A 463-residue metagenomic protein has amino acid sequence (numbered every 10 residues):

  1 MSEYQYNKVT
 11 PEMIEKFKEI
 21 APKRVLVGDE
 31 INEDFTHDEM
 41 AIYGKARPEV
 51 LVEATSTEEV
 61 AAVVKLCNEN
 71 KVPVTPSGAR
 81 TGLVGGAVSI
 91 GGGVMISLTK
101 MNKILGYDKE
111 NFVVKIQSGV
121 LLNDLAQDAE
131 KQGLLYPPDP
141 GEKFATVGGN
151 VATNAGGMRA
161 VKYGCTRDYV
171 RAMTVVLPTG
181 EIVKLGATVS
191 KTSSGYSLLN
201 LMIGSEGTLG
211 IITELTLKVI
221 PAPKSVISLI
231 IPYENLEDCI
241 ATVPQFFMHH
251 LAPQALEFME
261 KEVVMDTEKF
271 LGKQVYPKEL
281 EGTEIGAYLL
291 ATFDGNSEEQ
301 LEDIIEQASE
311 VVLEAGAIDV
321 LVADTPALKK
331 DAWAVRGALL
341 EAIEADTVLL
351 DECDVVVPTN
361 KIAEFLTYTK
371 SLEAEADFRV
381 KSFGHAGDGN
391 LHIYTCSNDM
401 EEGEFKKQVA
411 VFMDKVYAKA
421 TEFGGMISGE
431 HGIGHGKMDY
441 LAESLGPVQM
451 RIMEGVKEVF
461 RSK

Functional and structural regions predicted by a protein language model:
M1-K65, G82-F112, V263-V275, A327-E352 (+1 more regions): N-terminal flexible segment immediately upstream of the FAD-binding catalytic core in FAD-dependent oxidoreductases
K23, T421-I433, E458-S462: Alpha-helix capping/hinge segments and adjacent helical runs
V27-H37, P232, I240-F412, K419 (+1 more regions): C-terminal substrate-recognition/cap domain of FAD-linked oxidoreductases
K103-E257: FAD-binding subdomain of flavoenzyme oxidoreductases
E181, M438-K463: Activity-critical C-terminal alpha-helical subdomain
